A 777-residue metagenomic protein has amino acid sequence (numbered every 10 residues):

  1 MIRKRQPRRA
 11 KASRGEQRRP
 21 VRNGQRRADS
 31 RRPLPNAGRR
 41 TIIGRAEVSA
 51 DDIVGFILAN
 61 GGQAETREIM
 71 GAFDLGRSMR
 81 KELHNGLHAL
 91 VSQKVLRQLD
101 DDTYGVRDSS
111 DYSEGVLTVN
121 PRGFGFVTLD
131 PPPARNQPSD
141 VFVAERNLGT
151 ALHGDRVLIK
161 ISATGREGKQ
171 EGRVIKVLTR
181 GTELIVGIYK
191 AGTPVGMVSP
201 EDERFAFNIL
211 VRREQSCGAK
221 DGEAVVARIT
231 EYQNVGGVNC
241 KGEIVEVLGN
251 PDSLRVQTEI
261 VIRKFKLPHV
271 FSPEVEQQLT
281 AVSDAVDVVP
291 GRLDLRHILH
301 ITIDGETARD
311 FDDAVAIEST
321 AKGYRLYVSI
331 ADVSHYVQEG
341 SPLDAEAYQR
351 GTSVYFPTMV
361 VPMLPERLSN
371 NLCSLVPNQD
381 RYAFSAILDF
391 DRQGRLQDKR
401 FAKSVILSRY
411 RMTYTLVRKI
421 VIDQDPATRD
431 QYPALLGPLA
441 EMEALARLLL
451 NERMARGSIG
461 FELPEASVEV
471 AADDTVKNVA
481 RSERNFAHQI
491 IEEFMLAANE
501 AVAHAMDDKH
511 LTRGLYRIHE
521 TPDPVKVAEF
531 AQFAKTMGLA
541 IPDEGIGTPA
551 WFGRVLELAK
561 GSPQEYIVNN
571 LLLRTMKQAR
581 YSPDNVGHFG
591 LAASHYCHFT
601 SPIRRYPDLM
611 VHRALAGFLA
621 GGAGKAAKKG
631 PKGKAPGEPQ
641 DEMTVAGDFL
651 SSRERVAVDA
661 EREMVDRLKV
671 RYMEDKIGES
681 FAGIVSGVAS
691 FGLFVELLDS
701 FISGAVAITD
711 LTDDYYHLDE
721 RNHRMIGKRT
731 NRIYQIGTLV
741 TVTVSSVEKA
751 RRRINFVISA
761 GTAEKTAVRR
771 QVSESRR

Functional and structural regions predicted by a protein language model:
I2-Y327, S334-Q379, R411, R418 (+4 more regions): Charge-lined substrate channels and their catalytic hotspots, especially those that engage the 3′ end of RNA
R135-V143, F205-V211, F701-L718, T766-R770: A short macromolecule-binding patch
V226, E231-Q233, N250, I260-L267 (+7 more regions): Electropositive polyanion-binding surfaces
A760-T762: Short, electropositive alpha-helical surface patch
